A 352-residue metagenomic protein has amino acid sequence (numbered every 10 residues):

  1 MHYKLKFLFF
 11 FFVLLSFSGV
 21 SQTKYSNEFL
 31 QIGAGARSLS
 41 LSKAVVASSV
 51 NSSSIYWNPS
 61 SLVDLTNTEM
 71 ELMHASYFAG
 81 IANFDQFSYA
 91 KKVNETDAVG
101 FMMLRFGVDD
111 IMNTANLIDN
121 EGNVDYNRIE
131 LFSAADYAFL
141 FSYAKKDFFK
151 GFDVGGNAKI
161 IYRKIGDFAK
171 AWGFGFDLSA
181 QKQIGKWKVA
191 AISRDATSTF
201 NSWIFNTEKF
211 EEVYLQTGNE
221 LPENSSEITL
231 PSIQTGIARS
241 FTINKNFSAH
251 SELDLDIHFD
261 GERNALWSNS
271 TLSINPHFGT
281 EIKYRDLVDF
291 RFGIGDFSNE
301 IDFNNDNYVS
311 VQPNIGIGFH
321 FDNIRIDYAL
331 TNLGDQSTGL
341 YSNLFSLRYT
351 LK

Functional and structural regions predicted by a protein language model:
M1-S26: Bacterial Sec-dependent N-terminal signal peptides
Q22-K352: Subset of outer-membrane beta-barrel
